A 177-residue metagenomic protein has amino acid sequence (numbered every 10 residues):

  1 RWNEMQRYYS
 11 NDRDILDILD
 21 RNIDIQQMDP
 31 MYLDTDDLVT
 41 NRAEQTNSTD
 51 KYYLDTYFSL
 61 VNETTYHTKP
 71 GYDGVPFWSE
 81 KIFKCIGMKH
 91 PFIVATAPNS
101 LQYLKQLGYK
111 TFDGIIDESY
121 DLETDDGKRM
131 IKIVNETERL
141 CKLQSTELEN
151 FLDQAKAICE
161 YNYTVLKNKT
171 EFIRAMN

Functional and structural regions predicted by a protein language model:
R1-V61, H67-G71, V75-S79, F83-N177: Pol beta-like nucleotidyltransferase catalytic core
